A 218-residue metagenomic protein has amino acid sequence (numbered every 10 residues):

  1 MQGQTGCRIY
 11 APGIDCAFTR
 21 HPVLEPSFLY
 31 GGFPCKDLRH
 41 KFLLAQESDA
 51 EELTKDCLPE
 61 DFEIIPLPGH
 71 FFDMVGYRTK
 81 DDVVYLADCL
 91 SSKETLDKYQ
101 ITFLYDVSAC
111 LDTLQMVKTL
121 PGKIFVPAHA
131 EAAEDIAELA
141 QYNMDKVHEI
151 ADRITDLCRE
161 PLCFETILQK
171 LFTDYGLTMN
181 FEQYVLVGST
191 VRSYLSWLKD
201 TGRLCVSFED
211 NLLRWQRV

Functional and structural regions predicted by a protein language model:
M1-K55: Active-site HxH/HxHxD metal-binding segment of metal-dependent hydrolases
M1-Y10, F62-E63, S91, E131-Q141 (+4 more regions): A structural signal for the main folded, soluble domain(s) of proteins
G3, D112-Q115, D156, S196: Surface-exposed alpha-helical segments enriched in charged/polar residues
C7, V147-T155, G188: Short, leucine-enriched amphipathic alpha-helices that occur as contiguous helical runs
A17, K93, E134, D174-Y175: Feature marks short, surface-exposed loop/turn motifs that line or immediately flank catalytic pockets and channel
P26-F28, E63-A151: Metallo-beta-lactamase
C57-D61: Conserved N-terminal entry element of GNAT/NAT acetyltransferase domains
D156-V218: C-terminal regulatory/interaction regions
